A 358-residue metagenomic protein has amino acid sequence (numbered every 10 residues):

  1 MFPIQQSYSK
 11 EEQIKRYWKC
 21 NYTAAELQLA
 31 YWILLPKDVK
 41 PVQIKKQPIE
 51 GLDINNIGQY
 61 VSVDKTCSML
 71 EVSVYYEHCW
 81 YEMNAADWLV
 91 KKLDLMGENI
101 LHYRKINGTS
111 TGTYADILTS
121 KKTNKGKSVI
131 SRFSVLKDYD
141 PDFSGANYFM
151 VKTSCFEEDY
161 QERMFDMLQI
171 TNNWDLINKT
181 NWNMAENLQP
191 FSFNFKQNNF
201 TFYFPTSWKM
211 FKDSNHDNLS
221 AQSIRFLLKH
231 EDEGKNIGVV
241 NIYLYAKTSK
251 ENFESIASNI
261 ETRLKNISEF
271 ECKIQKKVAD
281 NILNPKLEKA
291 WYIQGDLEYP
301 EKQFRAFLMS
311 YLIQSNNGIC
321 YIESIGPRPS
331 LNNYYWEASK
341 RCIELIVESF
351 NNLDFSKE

Functional and structural regions predicted by a protein language model:
M1-V129, D138-G238, E254-A290, Q294-F307 (+1 more regions): N-terminal targeting sequences that direct proteins away from the cytosol to non-cytosolic compartments
V135: Short, surface-exposed tryptophan/glycine-enriched loops that mediate extracellular molecular recognition
Y243-K247: Transmembrane beta-barrel domains of bacterial outer-membrane proteins
